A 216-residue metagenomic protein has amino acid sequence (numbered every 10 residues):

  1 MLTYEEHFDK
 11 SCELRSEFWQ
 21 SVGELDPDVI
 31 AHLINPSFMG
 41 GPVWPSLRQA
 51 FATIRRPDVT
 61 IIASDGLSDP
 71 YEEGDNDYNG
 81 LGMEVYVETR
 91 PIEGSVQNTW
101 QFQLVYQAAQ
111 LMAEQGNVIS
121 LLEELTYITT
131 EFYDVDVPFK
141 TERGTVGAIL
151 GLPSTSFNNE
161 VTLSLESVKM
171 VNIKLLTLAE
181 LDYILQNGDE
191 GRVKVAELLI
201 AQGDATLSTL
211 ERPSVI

Functional and structural regions predicted by a protein language model:
M1-A63, L67-P70, G74-G80, Y86-I216: Acidic, proline/glycine-rich low-complexity IDRs
